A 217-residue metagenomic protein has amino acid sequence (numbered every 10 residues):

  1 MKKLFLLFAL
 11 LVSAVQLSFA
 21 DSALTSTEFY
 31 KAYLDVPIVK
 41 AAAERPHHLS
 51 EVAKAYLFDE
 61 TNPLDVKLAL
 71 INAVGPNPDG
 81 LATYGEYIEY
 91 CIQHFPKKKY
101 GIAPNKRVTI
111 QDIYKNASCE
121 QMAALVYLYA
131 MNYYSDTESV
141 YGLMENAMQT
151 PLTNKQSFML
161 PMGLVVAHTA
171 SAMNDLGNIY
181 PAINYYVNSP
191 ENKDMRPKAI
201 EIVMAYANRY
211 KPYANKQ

Functional and structural regions predicted by a protein language model:
L4-A14: Sec-dependent N-terminal signal peptides
A20-K115, T169-Q217: N-terminal alpha-helical interaction modules that lie
P63, S118, K155-S157: Residues that mark the junctions of alpha-helical repeat units in TPR/alpha-solenoid scaffolds
L64, C119, A124-V126: Start-of-helix signal in alpha-solenoid helical-repeat scaffolds, especially tetratricopeptide repeats
A69-A73, A124-M131, M159-L164, A205-R209: "A position-specific structural signal for the A-helix of alpha-solenoid helical repeats
N116-A117, M122, Y133-Y134: Non-catalytic all-alpha helical scaffold/repeat segments
Y134-D136, M173: Short coil/turn and helix-start
S139-S157: Short secondary-structure subsegments characteristic of cysteine-rich extracellular domains
